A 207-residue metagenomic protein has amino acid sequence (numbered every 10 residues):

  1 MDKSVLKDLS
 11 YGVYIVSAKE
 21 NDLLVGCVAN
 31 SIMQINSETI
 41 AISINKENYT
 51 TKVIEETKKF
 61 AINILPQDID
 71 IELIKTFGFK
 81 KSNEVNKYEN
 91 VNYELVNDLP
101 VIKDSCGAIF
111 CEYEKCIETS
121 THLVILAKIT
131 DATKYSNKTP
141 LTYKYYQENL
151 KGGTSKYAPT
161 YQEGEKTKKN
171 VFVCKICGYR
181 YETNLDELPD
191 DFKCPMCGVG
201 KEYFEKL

Functional and structural regions predicted by a protein language model:
M1-K169, I176: Basic, polyanion-binding surface patches
S31, G198-K201: Extracellular/secretory pathway and lumenal proteins
C174-C177, C194-C197: Short cysteine-rich clusters marking metal-coordination/redox-active sites
E182-N184, K201-K206: Short, non-ligating residues that shape and space the ligands of small metal-coordination modules and catalytic
N184-K193: Short linker/helix segments within small regulatory modules
